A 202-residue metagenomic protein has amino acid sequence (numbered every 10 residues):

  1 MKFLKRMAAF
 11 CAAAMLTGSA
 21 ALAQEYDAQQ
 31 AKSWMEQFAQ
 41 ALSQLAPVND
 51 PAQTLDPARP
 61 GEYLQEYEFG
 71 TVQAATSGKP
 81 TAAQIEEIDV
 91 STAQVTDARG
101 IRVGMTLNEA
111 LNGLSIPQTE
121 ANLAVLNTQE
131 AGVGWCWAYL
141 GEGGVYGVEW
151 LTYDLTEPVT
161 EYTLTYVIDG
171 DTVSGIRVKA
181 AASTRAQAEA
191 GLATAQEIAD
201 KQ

Functional and structural regions predicted by a protein language model:
M1-A8: Bacterial N-terminal signal peptides that target proteins for export
F10-G18: Bacterial N-terminal signal peptides
S19-Q29: Sec-dependent signal peptide cleavage junction
D27, Q40-P80, L107-Q187, G191-K201: A cross-family detector of function-defining hotspots
A31-F38, Q94: Short, aromatic-enriched amphipathic alpha-helices that serve as compact interaction elements
T81-A93: Short, compositionally biased strand/turn segments that nucleate or flank brief secondary-structure elements
Q94-I101: Second-shell loop/turn segments in exported
